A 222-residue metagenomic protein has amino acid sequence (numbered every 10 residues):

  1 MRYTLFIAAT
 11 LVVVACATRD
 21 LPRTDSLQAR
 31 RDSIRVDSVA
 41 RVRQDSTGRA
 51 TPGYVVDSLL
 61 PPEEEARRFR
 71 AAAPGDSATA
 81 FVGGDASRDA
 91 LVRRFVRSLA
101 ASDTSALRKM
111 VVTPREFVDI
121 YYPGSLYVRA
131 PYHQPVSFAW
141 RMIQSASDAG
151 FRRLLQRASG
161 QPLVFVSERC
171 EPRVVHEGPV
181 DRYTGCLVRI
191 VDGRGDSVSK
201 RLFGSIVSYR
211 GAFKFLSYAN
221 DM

Functional and structural regions predicted by a protein language model:
M1-L5: Positively charged n-region of N-terminal signal peptides that target proteins for export
V13-A15: C-terminal motif of bacterial Sec signal peptides marking the signal peptidase cleavage site
A17-A50, D148-M222: Exposed beta-sheet edge and beta->alpha loop/turn motif
R43-S105, K109, D119: Short, low-complexity N-terminal intrinsically disordered segments enriched in polar/charged residues
A101-E116, S199-G211: Short, solvent-exposed linear motifs at loop/edge-of-secondary-structure regions
V111-V128: Short, solvent-exposed secondary-structure junction/capping segments
S125-G150: A solvent-exposed, acidic/Ser-Thr-rich amphipathic alpha-helical stretch
